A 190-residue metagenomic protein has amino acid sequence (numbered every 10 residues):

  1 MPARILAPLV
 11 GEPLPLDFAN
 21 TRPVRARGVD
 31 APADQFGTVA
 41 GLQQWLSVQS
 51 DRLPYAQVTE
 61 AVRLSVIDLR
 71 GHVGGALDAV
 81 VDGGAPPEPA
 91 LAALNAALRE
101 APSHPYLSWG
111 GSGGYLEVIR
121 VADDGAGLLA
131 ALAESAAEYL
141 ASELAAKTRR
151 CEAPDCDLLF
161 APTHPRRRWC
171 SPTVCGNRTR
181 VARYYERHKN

Functional and structural regions predicted by a protein language model:
M1-R150, L158: Short helix-coil boundary/hinge micro-motifs
G127-N190: BZIP DNA-binding basic region
